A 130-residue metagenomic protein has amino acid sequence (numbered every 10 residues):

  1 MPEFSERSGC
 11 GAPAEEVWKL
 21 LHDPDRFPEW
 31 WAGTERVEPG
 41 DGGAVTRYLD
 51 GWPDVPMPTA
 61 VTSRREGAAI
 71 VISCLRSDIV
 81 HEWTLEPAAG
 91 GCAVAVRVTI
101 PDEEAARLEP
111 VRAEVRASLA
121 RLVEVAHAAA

Functional and structural regions predicted by a protein language model:
M1-F4, S8-G11, V55-P56, C92-V96 (+1 more regions): Membrane-targeting and insertion segments and their boundary/processing signals
M1-G40: Hydrophobic ligand-binding cavity/cleft-lining segments
G11-E15, T62-G67, L85-A93: A short, structured loop/turn motif at beta-sheet edges
A14, D54, R112-V115: A structural signal for well-ordered alpha-helical scaffolds and beta->alpha junctions
V17-L21, F27, V45, V61 (+3 more regions): Hydrophobic pocket/interface hotspot
D25-E29, E38-P39, R65-A68, G90-V94 (+1 more regions): Short, low-complexity, polar/charged sequence segments that are solvent-exposed and flexible
P28-A32, R36-V80, A129-A130: Glycine-rich portal/gate segments that line the openings of hydrophobic small-molecule binding cavities
V71-A128: Beta-strand/loop substructures that line and gate deep hydrophobic ligand-binding cavities in soluble
